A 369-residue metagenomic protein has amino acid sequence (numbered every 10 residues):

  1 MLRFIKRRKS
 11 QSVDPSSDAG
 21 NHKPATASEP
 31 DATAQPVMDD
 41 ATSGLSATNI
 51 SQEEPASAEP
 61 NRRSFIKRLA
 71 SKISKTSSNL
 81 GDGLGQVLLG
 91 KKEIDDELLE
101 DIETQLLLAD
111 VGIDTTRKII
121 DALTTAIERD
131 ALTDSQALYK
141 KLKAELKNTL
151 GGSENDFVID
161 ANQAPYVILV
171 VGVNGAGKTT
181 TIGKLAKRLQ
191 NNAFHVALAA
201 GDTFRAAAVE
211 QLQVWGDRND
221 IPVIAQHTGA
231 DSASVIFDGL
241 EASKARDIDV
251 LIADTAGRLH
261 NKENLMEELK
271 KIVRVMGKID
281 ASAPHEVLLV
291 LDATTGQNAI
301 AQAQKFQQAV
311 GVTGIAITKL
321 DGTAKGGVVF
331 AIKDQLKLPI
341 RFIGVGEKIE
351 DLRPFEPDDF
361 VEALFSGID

Functional and structural regions predicted by a protein language model:
M1-N148, Q163-A164: Non-catalytic terminal/linker segments enriched in charged/polar, low-complexity residues
D114, K147-D369: P-loop/Walker A NTP-binding module and the surrounding RecA-like catalytic core of P-loop NTPases
